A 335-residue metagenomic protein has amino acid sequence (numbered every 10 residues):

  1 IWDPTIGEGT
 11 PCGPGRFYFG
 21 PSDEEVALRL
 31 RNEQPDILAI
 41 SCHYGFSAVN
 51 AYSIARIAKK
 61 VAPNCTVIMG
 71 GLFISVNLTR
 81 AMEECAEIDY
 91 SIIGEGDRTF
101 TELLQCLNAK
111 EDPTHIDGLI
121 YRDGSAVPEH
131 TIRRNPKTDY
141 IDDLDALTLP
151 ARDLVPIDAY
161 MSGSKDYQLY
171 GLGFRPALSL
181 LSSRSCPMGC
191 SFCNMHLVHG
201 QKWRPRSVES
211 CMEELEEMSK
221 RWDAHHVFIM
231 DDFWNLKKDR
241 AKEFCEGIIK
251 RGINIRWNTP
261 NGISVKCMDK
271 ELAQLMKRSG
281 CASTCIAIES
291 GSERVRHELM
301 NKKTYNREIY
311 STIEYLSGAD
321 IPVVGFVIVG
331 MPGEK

Functional and structural regions predicted by a protein language model:
I1-W2, L147-L149: Conserved long hydrophobic alpha-helices within structured protein cores
W2-D143: Glycine-rich beta-alpha loop elements in corrinoid/cobalamin-binding modules across cobalamin-dependent enzymes
T10-P11, T79, K238, V295-R296 (+1 more regions): Short Asp/Glu-rich motifs
G15, F19-S22, S47, I92 (+6 more regions): Residue-level preference for long, well-ordered alpha-helices that form the structural scaffold of enzyme catalytic
P35, G45, P63, I74 (+4 more regions): Proline-centered helix-kink/hinge sites
L78-E84, L272, G333-K335: Catalytic cores of alpha/beta
E129, L149-M331: Radical SAM [4Fe-4S] cluster-binding motif and immediate context
